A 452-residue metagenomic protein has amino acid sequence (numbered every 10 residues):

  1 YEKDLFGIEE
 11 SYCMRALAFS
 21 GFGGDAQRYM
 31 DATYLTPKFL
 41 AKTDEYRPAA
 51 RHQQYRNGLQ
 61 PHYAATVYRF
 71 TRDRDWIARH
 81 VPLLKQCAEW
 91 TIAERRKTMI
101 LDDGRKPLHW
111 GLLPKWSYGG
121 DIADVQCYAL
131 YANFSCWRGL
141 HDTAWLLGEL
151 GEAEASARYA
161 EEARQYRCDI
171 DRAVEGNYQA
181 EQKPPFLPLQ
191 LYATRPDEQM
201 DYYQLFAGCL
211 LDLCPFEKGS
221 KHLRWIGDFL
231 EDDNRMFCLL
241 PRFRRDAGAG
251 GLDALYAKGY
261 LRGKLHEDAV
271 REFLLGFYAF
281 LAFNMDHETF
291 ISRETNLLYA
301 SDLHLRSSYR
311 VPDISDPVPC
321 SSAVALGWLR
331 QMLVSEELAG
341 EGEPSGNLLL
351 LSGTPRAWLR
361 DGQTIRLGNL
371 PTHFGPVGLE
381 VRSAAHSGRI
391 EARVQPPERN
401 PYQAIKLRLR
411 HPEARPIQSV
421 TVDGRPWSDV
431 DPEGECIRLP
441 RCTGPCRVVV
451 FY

Functional and structural regions predicted by a protein language model:
Y1-K38, N57, A78-P82, E89 (+6 more regions): Active-site core of glycosidic bond-cleaving carbohydrate-active enzymes
A18, D25-Y55, T66, T71-D75 (+3 more regions): Catalytic cores of extracellular degradative/oxidative enzymes
K38-F39, I92, R96, G148 (+2 more regions): Helix-capping and short linker residues that terminate individual alpha-solenoid repeat units
T43-A49, I122-Q126, R242-F243, R310-P312: A short, mixed-charge helix-start or loop-turn motif at secondary-structure junctions
P48-Y55, I92-R164, P196: The feature captures the catalytic groove of carbohydrate-active enzymes
Q60-P61: Long, compositionally biased, intrinsically disordered
A93-L108, Y178-Q179, K218-K221, L338-G346: Proline-centered turn/helix-capping motifs that create local helix->coil transitions or kinks
R271-Y452: Non-catalytic C-terminal accessory modules of carbohydrate-active enzymes
